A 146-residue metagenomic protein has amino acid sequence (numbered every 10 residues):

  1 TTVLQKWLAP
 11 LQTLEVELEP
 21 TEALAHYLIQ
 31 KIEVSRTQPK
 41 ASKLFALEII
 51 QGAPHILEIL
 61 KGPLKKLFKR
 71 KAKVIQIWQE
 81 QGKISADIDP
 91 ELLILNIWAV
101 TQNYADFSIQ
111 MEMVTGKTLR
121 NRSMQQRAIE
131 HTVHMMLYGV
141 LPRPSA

Functional and structural regions predicted by a protein language model:
T1, A46, L57-F68, Q125 (+1 more regions): Amphipathic, non-transmembrane alpha-helical scaffold segments
T1-H26, F68-K71, I75-I77: Amphipathic alpha-helical linker/stalk segments
Q12-K43, P90-I97, Q126: Hydrophobic alpha-helical connector segments
T13-L14, A53-L57, K117-R122: A short, mixed-charge helix-start or loop-turn motif at secondary-structure junctions
E22, I59-P63, E80-N96, R127 (+1 more regions): All-alpha amphipathic helical-bundle segments outside canonical DNA-binding/catalytic cores that form hydrophobic
Q30-E33, T37, K65, K69 (+2 more regions): C-terminal peripheral helix-coil segments that are non-catalytic and often amphipathic
R36-E58, S108-T115: Amphipathic alpha-helical segments used for helix-helix packing
L44-E48, G62, N96, V100: Short acidic/histidine-centered micro-motifs embedded in hydrophobic/aromatic stretches that mark compact functional
